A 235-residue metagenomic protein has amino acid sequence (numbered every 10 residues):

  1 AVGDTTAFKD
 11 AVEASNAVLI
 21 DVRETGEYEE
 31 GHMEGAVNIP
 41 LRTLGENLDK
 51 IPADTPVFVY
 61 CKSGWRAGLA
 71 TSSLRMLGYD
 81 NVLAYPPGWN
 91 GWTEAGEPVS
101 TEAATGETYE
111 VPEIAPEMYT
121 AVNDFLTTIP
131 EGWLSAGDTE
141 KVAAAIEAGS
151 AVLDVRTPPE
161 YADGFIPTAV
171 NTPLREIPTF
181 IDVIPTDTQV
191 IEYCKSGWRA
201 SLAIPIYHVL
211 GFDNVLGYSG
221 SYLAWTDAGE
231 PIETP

Functional and structural regions predicted by a protein language model:
A1-V18, T25-P56, W65-A151, P158-I191 (+1 more regions): Rhodanese-like catalytic fold shared by cysteine-dependent sulfurtransferases and DSP/PTP-type phosphatases
C61: Active-site neighborhood of phospho(di)ester-bond hydrolases with catalytic His/Asp-centered motifs
